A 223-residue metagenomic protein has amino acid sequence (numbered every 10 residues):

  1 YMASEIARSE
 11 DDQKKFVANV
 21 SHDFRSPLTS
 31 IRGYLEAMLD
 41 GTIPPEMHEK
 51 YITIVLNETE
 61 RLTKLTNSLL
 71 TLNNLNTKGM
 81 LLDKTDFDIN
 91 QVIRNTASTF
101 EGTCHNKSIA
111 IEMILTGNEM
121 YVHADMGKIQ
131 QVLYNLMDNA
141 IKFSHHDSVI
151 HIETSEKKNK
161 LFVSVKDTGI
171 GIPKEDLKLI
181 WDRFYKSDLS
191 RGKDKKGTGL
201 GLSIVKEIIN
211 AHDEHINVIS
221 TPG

Functional and structural regions predicted by a protein language model:
N57-L62: Short alpha-helical segment of the dimerization/phosphotransfer core of two-component systems
T77-L82, Y121-A124: Conserved micro-motifs of the catalytic ATP-binding
D83-F87, H105, A110-M120: Conserved catalytic submotifs in the C-terminal HATPase_c
A140-I141: Short helix-loop "hinge" at the ATP-lid/N-box region of the Bergerat-fold HATPase_c
D147-N159: Short beta-strand/loop element within the Bergerat-fold HATPase_c
I172-K186: Short conserved segment of the HATPase_c
